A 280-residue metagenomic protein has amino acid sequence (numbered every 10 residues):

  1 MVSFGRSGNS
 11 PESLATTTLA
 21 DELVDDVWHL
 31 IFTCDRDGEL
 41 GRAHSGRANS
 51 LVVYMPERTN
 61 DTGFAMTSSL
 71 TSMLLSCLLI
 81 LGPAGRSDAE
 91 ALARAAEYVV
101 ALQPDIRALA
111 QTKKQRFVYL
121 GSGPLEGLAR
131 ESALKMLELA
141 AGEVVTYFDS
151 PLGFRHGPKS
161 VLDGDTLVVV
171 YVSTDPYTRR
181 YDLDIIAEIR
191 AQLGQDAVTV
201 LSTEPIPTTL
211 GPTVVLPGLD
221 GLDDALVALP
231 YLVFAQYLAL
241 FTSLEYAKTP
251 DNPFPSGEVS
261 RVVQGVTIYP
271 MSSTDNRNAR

Functional and structural regions predicted by a protein language model:
M1-E97, Y171-L210, P217: Glycine-rich phosphate-binding loops that contact phosphosugars or nucleotide phosphates
G5, D61, G121, D223-D224: Residue-level detector of alpha-helix boundaries and kinks
L14, M73-L78, R130-L137, L183 (+2 more regions): Predominant activation on well-ordered alpha-helical scaffold segments within soluble catalytic domains
I31, R42-N49, D165-R280: Phosphate-moiety recognition in structured ligand-binding domains
R36, Q103, S122, R130 (+5 more regions): Residue-level detector of functional hotspots within protein domains
H44-V169, Y246-R280: Active-site phosphate/pyrophosphate-binding segments
